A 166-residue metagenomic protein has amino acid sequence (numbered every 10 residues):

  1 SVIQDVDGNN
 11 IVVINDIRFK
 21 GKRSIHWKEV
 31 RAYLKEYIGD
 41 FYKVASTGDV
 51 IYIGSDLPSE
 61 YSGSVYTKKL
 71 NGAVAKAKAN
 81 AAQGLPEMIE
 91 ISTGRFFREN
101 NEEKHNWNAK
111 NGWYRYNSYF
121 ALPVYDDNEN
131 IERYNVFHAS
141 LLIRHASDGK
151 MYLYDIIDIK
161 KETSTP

Functional and structural regions predicted by a protein language model:
S1-P166: Ribonuclease/tRNase effector modules and their secretory precursors
